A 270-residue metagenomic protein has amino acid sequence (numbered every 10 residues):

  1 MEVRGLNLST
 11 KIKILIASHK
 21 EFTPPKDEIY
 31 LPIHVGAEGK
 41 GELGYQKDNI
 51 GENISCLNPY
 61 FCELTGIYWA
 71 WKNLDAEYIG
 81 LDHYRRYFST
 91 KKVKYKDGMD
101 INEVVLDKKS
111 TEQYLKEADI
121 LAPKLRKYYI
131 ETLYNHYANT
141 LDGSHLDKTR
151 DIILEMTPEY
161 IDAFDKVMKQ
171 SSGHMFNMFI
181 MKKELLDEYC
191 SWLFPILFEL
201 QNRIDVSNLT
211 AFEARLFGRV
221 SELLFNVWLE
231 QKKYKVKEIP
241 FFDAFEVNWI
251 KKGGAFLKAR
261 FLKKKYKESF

Functional and structural regions predicted by a protein language model:
E2-F270: ER/Golgi luminal nucleotide-sugar-dependent glycosyltransferases, focusing on the catalytic module
